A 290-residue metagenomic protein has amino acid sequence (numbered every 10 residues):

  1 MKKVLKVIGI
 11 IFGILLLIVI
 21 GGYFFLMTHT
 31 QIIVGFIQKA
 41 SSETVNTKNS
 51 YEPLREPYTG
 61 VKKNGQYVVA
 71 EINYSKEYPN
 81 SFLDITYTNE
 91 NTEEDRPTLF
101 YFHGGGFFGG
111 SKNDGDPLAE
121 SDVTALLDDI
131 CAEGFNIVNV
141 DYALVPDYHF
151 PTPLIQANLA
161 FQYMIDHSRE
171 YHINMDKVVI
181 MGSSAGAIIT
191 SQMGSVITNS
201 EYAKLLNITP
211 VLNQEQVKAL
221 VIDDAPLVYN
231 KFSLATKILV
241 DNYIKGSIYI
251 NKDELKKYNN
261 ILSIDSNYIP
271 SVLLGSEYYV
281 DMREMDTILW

Functional and structural regions predicted by a protein language model:
M1-K6: Positively charged n-region of N-terminal signal peptides that target proteins for export
I8-W290: Alpha/beta-hydrolase superfamily serine-hydrolase fold, recognizing
